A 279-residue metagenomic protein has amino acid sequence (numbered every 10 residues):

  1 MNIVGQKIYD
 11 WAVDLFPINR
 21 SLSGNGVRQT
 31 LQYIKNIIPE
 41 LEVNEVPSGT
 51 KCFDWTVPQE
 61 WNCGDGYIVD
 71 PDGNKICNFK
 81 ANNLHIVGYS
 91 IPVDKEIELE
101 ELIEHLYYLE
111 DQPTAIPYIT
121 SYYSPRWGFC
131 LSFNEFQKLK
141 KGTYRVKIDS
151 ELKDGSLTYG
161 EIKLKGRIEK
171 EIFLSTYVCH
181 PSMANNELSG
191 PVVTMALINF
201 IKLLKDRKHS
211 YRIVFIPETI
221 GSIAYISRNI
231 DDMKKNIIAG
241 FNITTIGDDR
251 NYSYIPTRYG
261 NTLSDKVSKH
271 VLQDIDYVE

Functional and structural regions predicted by a protein language model:
M1-E279: N-terminal hydrophobic/helix-forming segments and targeting peptides
